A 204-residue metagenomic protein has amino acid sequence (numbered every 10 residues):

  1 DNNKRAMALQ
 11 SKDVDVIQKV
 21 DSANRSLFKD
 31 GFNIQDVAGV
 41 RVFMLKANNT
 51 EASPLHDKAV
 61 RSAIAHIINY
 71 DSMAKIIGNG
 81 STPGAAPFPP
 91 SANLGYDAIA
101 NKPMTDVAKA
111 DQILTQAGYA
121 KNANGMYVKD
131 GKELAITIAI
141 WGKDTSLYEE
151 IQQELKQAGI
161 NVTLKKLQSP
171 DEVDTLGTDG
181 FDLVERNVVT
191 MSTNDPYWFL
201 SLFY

Functional and structural regions predicted by a protein language model:
D1, K132-I136, Q153-L167: A local structural motif
D1-A52, K75, N187-T190: Extracellular/periplasmic solute-recognition and catalytic clefts
N3-D13, A59, E149-A158, P170-D182: Short helices/loops that flank or line small-molecule/ion binding pockets
D13, D21, D36, N49-E51 (+7 more regions): Sec/Tat-exported extracytoplasmic proteins
I17-K19, A120-N122, A158-P170: Short, well-structured beta-strand/strand-turn elements
H56-Q153: Append "and occasionally in soluble cytosolic enzymes with long acidic Gly/Pro-rich linkers
A74, N161-E172, F199-Y204: Extracytoplasmic/peripheral linker and loop segments enriched in polar/acidic and small residues with frequent Thr/Pro
V173-Y204: Acidic-aromatic pocket-rim loops
